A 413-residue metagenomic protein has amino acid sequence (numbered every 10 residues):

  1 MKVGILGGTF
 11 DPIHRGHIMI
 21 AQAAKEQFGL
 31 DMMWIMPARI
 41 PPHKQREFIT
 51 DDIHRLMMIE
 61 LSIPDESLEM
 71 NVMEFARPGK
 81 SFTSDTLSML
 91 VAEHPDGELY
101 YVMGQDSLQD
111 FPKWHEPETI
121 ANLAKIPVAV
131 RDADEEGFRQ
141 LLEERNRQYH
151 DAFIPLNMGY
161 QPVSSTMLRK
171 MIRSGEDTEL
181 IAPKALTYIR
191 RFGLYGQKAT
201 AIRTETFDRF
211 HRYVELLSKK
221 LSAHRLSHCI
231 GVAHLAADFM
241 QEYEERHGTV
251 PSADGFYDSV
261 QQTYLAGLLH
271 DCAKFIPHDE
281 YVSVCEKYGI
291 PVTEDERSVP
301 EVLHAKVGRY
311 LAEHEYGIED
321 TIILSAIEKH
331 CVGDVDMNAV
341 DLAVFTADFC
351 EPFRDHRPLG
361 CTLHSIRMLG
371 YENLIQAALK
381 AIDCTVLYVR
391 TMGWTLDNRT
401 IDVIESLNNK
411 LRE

Functional and structural regions predicted by a protein language model:
M1-D208: Nucleotidyltransferase catalytic core that binds NTPs
H14-H17, H43, H228, H270 (+2 more regions): Histidine-centered active-site/metal-ligand motif
R15-I20, G231-H234, V307: Short amphipathic alpha-helical face segments that pack within enzyme cores and frequently flank/anchor catalytic
T206-S222: Generic N-terminal amphipathic, Lys/Arg-enriched alpha-helix
E215-K219, G255-A378: Divalent metal-dependent catalytic cores for phosphoryl transfer on phosphate-bearing substrates
E242-F256: Intrinsically disordered, low-complexity terminal tails and inter-domain linkers enriched for S/T/G/P/D/E
P352-E413: A structured, mid-to-C-terminal "fold-capping" secondary-structure block
